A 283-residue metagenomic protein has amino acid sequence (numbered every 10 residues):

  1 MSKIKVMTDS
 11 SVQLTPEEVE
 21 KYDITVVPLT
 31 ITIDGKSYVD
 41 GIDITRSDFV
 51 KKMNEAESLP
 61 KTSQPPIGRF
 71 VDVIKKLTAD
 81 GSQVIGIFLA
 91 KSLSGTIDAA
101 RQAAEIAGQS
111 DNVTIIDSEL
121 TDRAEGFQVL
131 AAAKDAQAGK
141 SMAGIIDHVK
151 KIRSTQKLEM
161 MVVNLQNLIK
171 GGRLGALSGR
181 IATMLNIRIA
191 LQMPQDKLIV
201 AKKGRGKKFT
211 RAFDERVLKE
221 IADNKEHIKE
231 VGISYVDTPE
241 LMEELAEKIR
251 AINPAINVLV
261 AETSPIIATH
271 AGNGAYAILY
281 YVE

Functional and structural regions predicted by a protein language model:
M1-K3: Extreme N-terminus of proteins, especially the signal/transit-peptide cleavage junction and the first residues
K5, S11-T25, T30, L93-T114 (+1 more regions): Mixed-charge interfacial surface used for oligomerization/domain docking and macromolecular partner engagement
K5-Q64: N-terminal glycine-rich anion-binding loop in soluble enzyme alpha/beta folds
G41, T45, N54, S58 (+5 more regions): Generic, well-ordered alpha-helical segments
V50-P66, P194-F209: Acidic/glycine-enriched edge-of-secondary-structure segments
K52-E55, G81-G86, I106-D117, V260: Glycine/charged-rich beta-loop-alpha catalytic/anionic-binding loops adjacent to active sites
E55-S58, Q64-A90, D98-A99, I146: Glycine-rich phosphate- or other oxyanion-binding loops that anchor nucleotides, phosphorylated ligands
